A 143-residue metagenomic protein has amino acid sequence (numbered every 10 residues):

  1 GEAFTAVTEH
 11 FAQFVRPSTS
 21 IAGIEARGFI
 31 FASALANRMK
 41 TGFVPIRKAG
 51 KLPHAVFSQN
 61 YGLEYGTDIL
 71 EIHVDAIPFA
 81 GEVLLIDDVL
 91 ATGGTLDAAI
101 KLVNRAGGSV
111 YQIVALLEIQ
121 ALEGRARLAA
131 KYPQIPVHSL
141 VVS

Functional and structural regions predicted by a protein language model:
G1-I86, L90-S143: PRPP-associated nucleotide enzymes
